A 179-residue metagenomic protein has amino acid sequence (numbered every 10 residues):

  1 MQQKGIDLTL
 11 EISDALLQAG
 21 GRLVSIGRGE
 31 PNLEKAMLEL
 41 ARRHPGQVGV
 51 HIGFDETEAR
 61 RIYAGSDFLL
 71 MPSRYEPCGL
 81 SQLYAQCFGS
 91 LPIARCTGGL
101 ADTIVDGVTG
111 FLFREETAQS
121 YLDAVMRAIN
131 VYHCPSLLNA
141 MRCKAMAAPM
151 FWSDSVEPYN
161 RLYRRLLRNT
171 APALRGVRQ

Functional and structural regions predicted by a protein language model:
M1-L17: A conserved mid-protein helix/loop that constitutes part of the nucleotide-sugar donor-binding site
G20-R61: Nucleotide-activated donor-binding/catalytic signature segment of Leloir-type glycosyltransferases, i.e., the conserved
A64-E76: Acidic donor-binding loop of glycosyltransferase active sites
G79-Q82, L100: Short glycine/serine-rich donor-binding loops of glycosyltransferases
L91-R95: Short hydrophobic beta-strand element within catalytic cores of glycosyltransferases and related nucleotide-activated
A101-I129, P135-A140: Change "using UDP/GDP/dTDP sugars" to "using nucleotide sugars
H133-L162: A charged, aromatic-enriched C-terminal amphipathic alpha-helix characteristic of glycosyltransferases across folds
W152-Q179: C-terminal alpha-helical cap of glycosyltransferases
